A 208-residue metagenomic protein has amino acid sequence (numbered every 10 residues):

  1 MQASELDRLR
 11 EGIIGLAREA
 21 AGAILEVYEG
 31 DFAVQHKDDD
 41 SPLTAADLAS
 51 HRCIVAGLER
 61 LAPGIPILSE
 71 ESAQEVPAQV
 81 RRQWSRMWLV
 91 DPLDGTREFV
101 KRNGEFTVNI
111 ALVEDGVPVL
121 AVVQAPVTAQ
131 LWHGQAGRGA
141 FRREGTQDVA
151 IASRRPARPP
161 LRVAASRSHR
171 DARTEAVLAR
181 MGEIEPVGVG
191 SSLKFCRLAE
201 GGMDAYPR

Functional and structural regions predicted by a protein language model:
M1-L93, A172-R180: N-terminal subdomain of lithium-sensitive/metallo-dependent phosphomonoesterases centered on the IMPase/IPPase/PAP
I24, G95-T96, V163, L198: Buried hydrophobic positions in well-ordered alpha/beta secondary-structure cores of metabolic enzymes
V76-P77, R97-V100, L131: Conserved protein kinase catalytic core
Q83-V123: Glycine-rich active-site/cofactor-binding loop and its immediate structural neighborhood
I110-C196, E200-G202: Acidic beta-strand-loop-alpha-helix segment within the catalytic core of divalent metal-dependent phosphate-processing
D204-R208: Paired acidic/hydrophobic, glycine-rich loop segments that form the ligand-binding mouth/hinge of periplasmic-binding
